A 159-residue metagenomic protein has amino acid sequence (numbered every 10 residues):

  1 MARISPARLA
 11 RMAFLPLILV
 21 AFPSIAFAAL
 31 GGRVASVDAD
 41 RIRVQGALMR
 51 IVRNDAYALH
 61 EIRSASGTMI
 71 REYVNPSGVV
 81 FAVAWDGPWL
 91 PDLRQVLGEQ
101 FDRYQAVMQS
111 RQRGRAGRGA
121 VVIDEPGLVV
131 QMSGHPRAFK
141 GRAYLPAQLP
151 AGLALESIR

Functional and structural regions predicted by a protein language model:
M1, F27-A28: Absolute protein N-terminus
A2-F14: Bacterial N-terminal signal peptides that target proteins for export
M12-S24: Bacterial N-terminal signal peptides
V20-F22, E61, E72, L128: N-terminal hydrophobic or amphipathic segments with adjacent small-residue motifs that include Sec signal peptides
A29-D86, R94: N-terminal secretory signal peptides
S77-G114: Mature extracytoplasmic domains of secretory-pathway proteins
Q100-R159: Helix-rich interaction surfaces within compact, conserved domain-sized segments that mediate assembly or partner
